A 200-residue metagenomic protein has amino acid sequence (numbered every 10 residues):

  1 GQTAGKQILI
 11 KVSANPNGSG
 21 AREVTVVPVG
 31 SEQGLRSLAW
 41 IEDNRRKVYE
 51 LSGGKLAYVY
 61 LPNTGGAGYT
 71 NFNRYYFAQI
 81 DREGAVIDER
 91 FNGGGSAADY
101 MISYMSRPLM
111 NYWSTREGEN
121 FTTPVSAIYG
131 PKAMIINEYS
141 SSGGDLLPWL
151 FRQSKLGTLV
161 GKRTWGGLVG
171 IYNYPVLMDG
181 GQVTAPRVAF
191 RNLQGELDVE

Functional and structural regions predicted by a protein language model:
Q2-G181: Cleft-lining beta-strand/loop regions that shape enzyme active-site pockets
V24-V26, A185, E200: Short capping micro-motif at the N-terminus of alpha-helices
S31-Q33, R191-E200: Active-site rim recognition segments
V169, L177, R187-A189, Q194: C-terminal regions of proteins
